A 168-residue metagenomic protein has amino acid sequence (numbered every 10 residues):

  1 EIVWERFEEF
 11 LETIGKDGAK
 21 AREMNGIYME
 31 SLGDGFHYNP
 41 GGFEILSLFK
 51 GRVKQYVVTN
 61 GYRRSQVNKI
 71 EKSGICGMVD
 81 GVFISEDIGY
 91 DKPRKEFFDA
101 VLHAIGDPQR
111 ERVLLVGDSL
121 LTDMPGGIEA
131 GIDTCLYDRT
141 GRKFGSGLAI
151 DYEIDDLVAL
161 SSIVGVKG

Functional and structural regions predicted by a protein language model:
E1-I27: A metal-dependent, Asp-based hydrolase signature
W4, R22, G26-Y56: Short, acidic loop-to-helix structural element flanking the phosphoryl-transfer center in phosphate-processing enzymes
F7-G15, G35-P40, N68-K69, Q109: Short low-complexity stretches enriched in small and charged residues
E9-F10, S31, K95: Functional surface patches built around histidine and acidic residues
A19, F43, S47, K54-Y56 (+1 more regions): Asp-based, Mg2+/Mn2+-dependent phosphohydrolase catalytic module
